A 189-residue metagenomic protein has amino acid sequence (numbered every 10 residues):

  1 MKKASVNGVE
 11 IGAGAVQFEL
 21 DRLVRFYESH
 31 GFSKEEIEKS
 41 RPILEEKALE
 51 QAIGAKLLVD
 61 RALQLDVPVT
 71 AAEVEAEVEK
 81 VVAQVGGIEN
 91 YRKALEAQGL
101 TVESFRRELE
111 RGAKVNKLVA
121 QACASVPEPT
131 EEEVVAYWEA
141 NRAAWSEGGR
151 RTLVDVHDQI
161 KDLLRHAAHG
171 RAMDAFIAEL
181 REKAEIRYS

Functional and structural regions predicted by a protein language model:
M1-I11, F18-E19, K34-S189: Peptidyl-prolyl cis-trans isomerase
Q17-G31: Short, surface-exposed, low-complexity cationic segments
